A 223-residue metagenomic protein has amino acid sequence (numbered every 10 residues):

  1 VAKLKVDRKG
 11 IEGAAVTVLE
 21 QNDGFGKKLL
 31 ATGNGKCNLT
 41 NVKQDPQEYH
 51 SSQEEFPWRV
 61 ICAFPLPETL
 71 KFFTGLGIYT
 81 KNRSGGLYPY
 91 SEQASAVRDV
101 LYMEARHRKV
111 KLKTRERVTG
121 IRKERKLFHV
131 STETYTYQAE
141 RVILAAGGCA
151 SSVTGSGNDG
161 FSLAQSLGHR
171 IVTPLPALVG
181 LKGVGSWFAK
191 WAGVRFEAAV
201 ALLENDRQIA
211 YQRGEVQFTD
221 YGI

Functional and structural regions predicted by a protein language model:
K3, D7-G10, T74, R106 (+1 more regions): Anion (oxyanion) recognition and catalysis
K3-N34: Glycine-rich FAD pyrophosphate-binding loop
A14-V16, T80, V142: Hydrophobic anchor at the start of a short beta-strand that flanks the dinucleotide cofactor-binding loop
G24, A31, S95-A96, V100-I223: Predominantly flavin-linked oxidoreductase catalytic cores and closely associated redox partners
G33-S84: Glycine-rich active-site loop/strand segments that organize a redox cofactor
H50, C62, L66-T69, Y90 (+3 more regions): Generic structural signal for well-ordered, non-membrane alpha-helical segments in soluble metabolic enzymes
F56-V60, L87-E92, A146-T154: Flexible, glycine/proline-enriched loop segments at strand-loop-helix junctions that form or flank small-ligand binding
N82-E92, A177-K182: Short linear loop/turn motifs
